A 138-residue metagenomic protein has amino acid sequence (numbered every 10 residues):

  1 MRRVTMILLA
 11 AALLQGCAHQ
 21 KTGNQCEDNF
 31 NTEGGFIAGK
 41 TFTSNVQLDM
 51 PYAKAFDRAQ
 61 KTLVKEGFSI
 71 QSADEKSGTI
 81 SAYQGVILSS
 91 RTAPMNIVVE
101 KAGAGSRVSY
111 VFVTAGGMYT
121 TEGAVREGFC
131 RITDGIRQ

Functional and structural regions predicted by a protein language model:
M1-V4: Positively charged n-region of N-terminal signal peptides that target proteins for export
L14-G16: C-terminal motif of bacterial Sec signal peptides marking the signal peptidase cleavage site
A18-Q138: Ser/Thr-rich, low-complexity intrinsically disordered terminal regions
